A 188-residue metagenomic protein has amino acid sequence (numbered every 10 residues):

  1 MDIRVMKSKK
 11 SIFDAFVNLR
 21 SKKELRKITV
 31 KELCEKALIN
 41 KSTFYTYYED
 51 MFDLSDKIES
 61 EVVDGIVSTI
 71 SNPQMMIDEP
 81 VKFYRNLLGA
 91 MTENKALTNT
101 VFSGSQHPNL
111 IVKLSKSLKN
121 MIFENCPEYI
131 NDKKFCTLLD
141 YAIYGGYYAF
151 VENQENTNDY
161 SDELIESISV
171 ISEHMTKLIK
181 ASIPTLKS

Functional and structural regions predicted by a protein language model:
M1-K23, K27-V30, K36-T46, D50-S188: Alpha-helical bundle regulatory/interaction domains
